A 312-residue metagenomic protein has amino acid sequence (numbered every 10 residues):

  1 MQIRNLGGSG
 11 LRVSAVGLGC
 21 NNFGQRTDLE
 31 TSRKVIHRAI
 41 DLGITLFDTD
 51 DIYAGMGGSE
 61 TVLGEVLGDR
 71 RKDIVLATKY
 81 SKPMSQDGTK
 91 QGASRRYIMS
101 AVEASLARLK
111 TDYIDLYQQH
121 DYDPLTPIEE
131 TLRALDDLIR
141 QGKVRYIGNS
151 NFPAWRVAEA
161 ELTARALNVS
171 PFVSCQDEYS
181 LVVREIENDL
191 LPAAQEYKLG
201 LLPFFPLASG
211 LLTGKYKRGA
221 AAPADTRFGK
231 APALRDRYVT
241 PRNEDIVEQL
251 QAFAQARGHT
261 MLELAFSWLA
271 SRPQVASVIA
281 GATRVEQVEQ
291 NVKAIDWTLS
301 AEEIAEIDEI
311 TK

Functional and structural regions predicted by a protein language model:
M1-V75: N-terminal binding-site loop/beta-alpha segment at the start of enzyme catalytic domains that lines or forms
G7-F23, A77-K90, Y113, Q118: N-terminal small/glycine-rich loop or linker at the start of catalytic domains across soluble metabolic enzymes
G24-D28, D51-S59, D123-P127, A154-W155 (+1 more regions): Acidic-and-aromatic substrate-binding clefts and catalytic sites of carbohydrate-active enzymes
T27, T31, G58, V62 (+3 more regions): Alpha-helix N-cap and loop-to-helix initiation/capping positions
T27-A39, A93-L109, V157-E161: Short, acidic/polar
R38, L42, R108-L109, G142 (+1 more regions): Structural motif
L106-T126: Active-site groove signature of glycoside hydrolases
I128-K312: Beta/alpha (TIM)-barrel catalytic core signal, keyed to glycine-rich beta->alpha loops juxtaposed to Asp/Glu that bind
